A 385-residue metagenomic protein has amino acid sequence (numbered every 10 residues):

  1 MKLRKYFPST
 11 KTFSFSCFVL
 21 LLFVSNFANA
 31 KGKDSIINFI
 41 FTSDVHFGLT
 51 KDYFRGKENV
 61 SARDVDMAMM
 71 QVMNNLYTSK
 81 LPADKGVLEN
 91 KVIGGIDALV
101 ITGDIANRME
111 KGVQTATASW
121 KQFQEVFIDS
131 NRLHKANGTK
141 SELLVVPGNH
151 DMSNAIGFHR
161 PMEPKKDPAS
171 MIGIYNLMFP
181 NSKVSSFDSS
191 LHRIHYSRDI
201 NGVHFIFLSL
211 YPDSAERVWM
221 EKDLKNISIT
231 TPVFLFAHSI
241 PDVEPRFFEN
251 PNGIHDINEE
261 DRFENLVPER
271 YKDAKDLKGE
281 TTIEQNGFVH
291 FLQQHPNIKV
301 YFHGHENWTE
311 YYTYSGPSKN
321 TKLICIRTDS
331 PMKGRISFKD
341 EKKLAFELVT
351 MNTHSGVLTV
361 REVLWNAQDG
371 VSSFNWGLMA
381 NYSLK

Functional and structural regions predicted by a protein language model:
K2-S16: Bacterial N-terminal signal peptides that target proteins for export
S14-S25: Bacterial N-terminal signal peptides
A28-T115: N-terminal active-site segment of His-dependent metallophosphoesterases
G32, Q71-G95, K135-T139, S185-H192 (+2 more regions): His/acidic metal-ligating clusters that form di-metal
I36-D52, G202-Y211, F236, L323-S330 (+1 more regions): Active-site-proximal beta-strand elements of phosphoester/diester hydrolases
I37-F39, F47-Y53, A215-W219, G334-F338 (+1 more regions): Short, solvent-exposed loop/turn elements at domain surfaces
D44, G103-D104, G148-N149, H238 (+1 more regions): Active-site glycine-centered loops adjacent to acidic/histidine catalytic or metal-binding residues that shape
M109-E221, K225-P232, N258-R270, Y311-K333 (+3 more regions): Extended active-site neighborhood of metal-dependent phosphoesterases/phosphodiesterases
